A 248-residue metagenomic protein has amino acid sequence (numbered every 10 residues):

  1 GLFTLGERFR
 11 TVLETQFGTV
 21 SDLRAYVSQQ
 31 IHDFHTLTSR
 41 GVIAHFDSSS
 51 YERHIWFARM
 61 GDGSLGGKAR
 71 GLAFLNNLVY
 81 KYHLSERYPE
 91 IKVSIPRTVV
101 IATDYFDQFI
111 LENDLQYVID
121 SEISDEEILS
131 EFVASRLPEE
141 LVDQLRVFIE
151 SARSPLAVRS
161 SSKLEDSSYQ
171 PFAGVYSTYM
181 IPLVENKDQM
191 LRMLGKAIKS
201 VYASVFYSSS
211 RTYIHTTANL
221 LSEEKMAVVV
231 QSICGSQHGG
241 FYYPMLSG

Functional and structural regions predicted by a protein language model:
G1-A44, S50-I55: Low-complexity, highly charged intrinsically disordered N-terminal segments that act as targeting/localization
L13-V20, R24, K68, V99 (+4 more regions): Intrinsic-disorder-associated interaction segments
F34-R87, R136-G248: Conserved mixed alpha/beta core segments that line enzyme active sites in large multi-domain catalysts
S85-I95: An N-terminal structural lobe/cap that precedes and organizes the functional/catalytic core across diverse proteins
I95-S121: Terminal amphipathic helices with adjacent charged low-complexity linkers/tails
P96, A102, A134, P138-V142: Generic structural signal for alpha-helix starts
I119-D120, E127-F132: Compact, glycine/acidic-enriched structural inserts
